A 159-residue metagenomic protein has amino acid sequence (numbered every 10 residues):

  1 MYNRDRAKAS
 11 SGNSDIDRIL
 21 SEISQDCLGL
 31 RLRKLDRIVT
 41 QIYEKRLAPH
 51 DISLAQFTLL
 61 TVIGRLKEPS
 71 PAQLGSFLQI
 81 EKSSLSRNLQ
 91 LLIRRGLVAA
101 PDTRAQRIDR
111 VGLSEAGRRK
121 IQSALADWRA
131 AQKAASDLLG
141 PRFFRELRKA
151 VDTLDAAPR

Functional and structural regions predicted by a protein language model:
M1-S21, A126, P141-R159: C-terminal regulatory/oligomerization modules of transcriptional regulators
R6, Q90-K149: Charged, amphipathic alpha-helical coiled-coil/dimerization segments
L20-I23, L30-R33, R37-S84, R95 (+2 more regions): N-terminal helix-turn-helix DNA-binding core of bacterial DNA-binding proteins
C27-L30, A116-G117: A ubiquitous short alpha-helical element
L35, V39-I42, L78, K120 (+2 more regions): Alpha-helical linker/hinge and terminal dimerization helices associated with HTH transcriptional regulators
